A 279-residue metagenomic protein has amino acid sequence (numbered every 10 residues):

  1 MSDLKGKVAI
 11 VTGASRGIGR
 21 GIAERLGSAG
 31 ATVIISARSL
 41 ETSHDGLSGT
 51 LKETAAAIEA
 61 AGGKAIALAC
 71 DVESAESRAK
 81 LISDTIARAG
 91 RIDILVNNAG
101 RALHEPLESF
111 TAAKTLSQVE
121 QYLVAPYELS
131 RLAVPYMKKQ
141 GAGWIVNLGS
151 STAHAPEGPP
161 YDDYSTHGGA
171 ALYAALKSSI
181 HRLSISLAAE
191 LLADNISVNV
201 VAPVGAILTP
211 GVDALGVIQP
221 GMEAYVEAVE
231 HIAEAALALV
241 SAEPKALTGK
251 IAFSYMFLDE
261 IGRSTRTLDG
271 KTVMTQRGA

Functional and structural regions predicted by a protein language model:
V8, S15-R16, S39: Conserved glycine-rich cofactor-binding loop
L26, R91, H181-I185, L191-P203 (+1 more regions): Conserved Rossmann-fold SDR core element
A29-E53: Conserved glycine-rich Rossmann-like NAD(P)H-binding loop of the short-chain dehydrogenase/reductase
P106-L107, K114-V119: Substrate-binding pocket helix/loop in short-chain dehydrogenase/reductase
S130-R131, I185: A short, exposed helix-loop element centered on a Lys and neighboring polar residues
K138, V146-A193, G205-I207: Catalytic loop of short-chain dehydrogenase/reductase
S178, V200, Q219-A279: C-terminal helical subdomain
